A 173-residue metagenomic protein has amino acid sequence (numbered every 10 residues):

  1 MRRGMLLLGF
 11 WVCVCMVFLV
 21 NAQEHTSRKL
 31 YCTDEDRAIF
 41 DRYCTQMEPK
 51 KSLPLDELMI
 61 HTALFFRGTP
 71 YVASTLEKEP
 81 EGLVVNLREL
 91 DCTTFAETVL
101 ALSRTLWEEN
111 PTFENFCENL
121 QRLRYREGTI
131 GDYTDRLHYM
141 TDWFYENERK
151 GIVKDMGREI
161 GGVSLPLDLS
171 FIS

Functional and structural regions predicted by a protein language model:
M1-G4: Positively charged n-region of N-terminal signal peptides that target proteins for export
L6, S27, D36-I39, Q121 (+1 more regions): A general marker of short, structured functional hotspots
L7-L8, Q23: Generic low-polarity alpha-helical segments
L8-V17: Bacterial N-terminal signal peptides
W11, T33-D36, M59, E118 (+2 more regions): Short linear sequence motifs
E24-T94: Cationic-aromatic interfacial patches
F66-S173: Acidic/His-rich structured neighborhood in mature extracellular/periplasmic domains
